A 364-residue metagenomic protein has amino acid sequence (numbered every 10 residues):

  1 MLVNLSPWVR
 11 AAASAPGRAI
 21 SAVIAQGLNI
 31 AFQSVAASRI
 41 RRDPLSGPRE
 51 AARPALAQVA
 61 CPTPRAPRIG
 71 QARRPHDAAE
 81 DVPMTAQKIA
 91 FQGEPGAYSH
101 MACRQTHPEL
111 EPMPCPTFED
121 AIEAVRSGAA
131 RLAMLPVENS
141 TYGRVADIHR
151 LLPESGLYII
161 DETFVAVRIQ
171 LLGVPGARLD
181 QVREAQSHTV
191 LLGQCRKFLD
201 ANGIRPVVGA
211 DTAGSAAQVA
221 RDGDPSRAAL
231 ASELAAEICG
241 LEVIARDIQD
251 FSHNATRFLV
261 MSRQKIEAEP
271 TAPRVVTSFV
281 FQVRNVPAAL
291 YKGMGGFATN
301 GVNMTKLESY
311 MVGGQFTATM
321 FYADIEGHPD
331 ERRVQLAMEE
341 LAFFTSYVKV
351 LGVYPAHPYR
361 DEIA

Functional and structural regions predicted by a protein language model:
L2-L5, L28, L45, L56: Leucine-biased recognition of intrinsically disordered, low-complexity hydrophobic segments
N4, A11, A31, V35 (+1 more regions): Domain-level signature for soluble enzymes in the chorismate/prephenate branch of the shikimate pathway
S6, S14-G17, S21, G27 (+1 more regions): Intrinsically disordered, low-complexity segments enriched in small polar residues
V9-A11, S21, R41, P64: Ser/Thr/Pro/Gly-rich low-complexity, intrinsically disordered segments
G17, G27, G47, A51 (+3 more regions): Residue-identity detector for glycine
A22, F32, G47, A52-P54 (+1 more regions): Intrinsically disordered, low-complexity segments enriched in serine/threonine/proline/glycine and often basic
R49, A57, P287-L290: Short coil/turn motifs at helix boundaries and re-entrant loops, enriched in small/polar and proline residues
